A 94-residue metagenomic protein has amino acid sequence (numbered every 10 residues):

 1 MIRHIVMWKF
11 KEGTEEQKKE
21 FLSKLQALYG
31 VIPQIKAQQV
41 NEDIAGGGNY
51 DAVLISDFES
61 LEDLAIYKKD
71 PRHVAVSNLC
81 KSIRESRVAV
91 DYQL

Functional and structural regions predicted by a protein language model:
M1-A52, E59-K69, Y92-L94: Short S/T/G/P-rich N-terminal loop/turn motif that feeds into the first structured element of a domain
K24, L79, I83: Residues that form generic nucleotide/phosphate-binding pockets
Y29-I32, V74-V76, R84: A common structural junction motif
K68, S77-C80: Short, flexible helix/strand-to-coil boundary loops that buttress conserved ligand/catalytic motifs in alpha/beta
